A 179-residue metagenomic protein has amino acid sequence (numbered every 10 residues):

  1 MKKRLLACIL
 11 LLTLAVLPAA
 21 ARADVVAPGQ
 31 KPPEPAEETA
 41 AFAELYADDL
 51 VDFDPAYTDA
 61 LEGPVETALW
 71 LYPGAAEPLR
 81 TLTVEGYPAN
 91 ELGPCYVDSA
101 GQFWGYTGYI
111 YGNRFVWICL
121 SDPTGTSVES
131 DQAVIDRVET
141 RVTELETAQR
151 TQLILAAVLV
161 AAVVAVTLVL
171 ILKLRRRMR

Functional and structural regions predicted by a protein language model:
M1, L145-T147, M178-R179: Short, Lys/Arg-rich N-terminal segment immediately upstream of the first membrane anchor
M1-P73, L92-G93: Cross-kingdom Sec-pathway N-terminal secretion signals
D24-P55, Y106-E146: Boundary regions of SH3-family modules and the immediately adjacent low-complexity/disordered segments in eukaryotic
Y72-G86: SH3/SH3-like (including bacterial SH3b) beta-barrel domains that bind proline-rich motifs or cell-wall ligands
T83-P123: SH3/SH3-like beta-barrel superfamily modules
N113-F115, V160-V163: Short, mixed charged/polar active-site loops that provide acid/base catalysis or chelate metal/phosphate cofactors
L145-V160: Juxtamembrane/start-of-transmembrane alpha-helix segments at the extracytoplasmic/lumenal side of membrane anchors
V163-R179: C-terminal membrane-anchoring or membrane-association module
